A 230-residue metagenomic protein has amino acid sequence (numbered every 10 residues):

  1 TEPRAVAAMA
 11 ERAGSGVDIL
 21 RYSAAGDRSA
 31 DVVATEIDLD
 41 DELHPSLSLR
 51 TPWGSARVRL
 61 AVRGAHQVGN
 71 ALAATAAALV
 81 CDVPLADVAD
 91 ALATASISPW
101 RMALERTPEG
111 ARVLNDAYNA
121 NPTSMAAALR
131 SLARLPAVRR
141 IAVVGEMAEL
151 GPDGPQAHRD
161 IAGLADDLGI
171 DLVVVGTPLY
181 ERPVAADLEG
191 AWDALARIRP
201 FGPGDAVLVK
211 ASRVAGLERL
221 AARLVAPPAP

Functional and structural regions predicted by a protein language model:
T1-R112, A137-V138, G163-D171, T177-A186: Acidic, Mg2+-coordinating active-site environments of NTP-dependent enzymes
M9, V88, M125-A128, A194 (+1 more regions): Hydrophobic side chains in well-ordered alpha-helices
A10-S15, A128-L129, P155-R159, A222-V225: Short, glycine/charged-enriched secondary-structure capping and boundary segments
R12, R134-L135, D167-L168, F201 (+2 more regions): Alpha-helix C-cap/termination motif
I97-W100, A117-A185, S212-A215, A229-P230: Active-site beta-alpha connecting loops in nucleotide-dependent enzymes
A111-R112, I141-A142, A206: Hydrophobic "anchor" residues on beta-strands that sit immediately upstream of conserved functional sites
D187, P203-A222, P230: Peripheral docking tails and interdomain loops at the edges of cofactor- or intermediate-handling domains
W192-F201: Short amphipathic alpha-helix with an adjacent loop that forms part of the alpha/beta core around
